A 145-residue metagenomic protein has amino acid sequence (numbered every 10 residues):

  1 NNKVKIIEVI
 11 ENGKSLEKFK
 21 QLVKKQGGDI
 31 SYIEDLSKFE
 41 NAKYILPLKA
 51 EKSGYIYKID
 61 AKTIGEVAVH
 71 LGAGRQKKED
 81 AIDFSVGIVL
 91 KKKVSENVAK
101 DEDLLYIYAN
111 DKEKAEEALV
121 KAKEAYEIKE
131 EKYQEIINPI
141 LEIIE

Functional and structural regions predicted by a protein language model:
N1-E145: Well-ordered secondary-structure scaffolds
